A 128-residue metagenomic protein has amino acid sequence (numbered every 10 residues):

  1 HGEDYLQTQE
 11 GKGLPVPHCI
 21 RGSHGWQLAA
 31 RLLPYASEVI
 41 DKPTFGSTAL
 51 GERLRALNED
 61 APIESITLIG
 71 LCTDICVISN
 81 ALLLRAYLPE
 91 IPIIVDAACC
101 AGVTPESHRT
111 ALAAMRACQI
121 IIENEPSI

Functional and structural regions predicted by a protein language model:
D4, T8-I128: Active-site-adjacent betaalpha module
